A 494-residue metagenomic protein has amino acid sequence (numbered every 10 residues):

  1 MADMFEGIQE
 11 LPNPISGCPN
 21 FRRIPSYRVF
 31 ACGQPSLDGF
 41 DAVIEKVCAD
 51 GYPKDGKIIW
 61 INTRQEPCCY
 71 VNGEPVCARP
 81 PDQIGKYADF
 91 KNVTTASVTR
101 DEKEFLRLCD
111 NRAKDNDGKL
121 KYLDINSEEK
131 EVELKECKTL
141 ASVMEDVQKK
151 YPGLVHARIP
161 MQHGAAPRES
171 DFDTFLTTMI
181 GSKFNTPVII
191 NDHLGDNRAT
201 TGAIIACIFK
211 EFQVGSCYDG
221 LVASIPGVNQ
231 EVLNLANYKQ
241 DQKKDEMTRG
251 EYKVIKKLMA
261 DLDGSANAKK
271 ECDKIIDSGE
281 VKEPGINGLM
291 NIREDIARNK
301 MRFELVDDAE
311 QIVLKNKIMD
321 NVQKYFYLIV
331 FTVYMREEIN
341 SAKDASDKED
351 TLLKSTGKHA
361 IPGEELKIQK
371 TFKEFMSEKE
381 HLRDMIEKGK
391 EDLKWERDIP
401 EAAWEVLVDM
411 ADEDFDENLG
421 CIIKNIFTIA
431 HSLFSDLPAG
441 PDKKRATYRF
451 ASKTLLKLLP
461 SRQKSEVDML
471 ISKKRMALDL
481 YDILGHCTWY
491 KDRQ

Functional and structural regions predicted by a protein language model:
M1-V188, I204-V232, K243-G250, V254 (+6 more regions): Cysteine-based protein phosphatase catalytic domain of the PTP/DSP
T200: Short Cys/His-rich "knuckle" micro-motifs
V232, A236-A345: Extended alpha-helical scaffolding regions
L314, S341-K348, S355-K358, P362: C-terminal engagement modules used by replication, chromatin/transcription, nuclear envelope/ESCRT, and ubiquitin
